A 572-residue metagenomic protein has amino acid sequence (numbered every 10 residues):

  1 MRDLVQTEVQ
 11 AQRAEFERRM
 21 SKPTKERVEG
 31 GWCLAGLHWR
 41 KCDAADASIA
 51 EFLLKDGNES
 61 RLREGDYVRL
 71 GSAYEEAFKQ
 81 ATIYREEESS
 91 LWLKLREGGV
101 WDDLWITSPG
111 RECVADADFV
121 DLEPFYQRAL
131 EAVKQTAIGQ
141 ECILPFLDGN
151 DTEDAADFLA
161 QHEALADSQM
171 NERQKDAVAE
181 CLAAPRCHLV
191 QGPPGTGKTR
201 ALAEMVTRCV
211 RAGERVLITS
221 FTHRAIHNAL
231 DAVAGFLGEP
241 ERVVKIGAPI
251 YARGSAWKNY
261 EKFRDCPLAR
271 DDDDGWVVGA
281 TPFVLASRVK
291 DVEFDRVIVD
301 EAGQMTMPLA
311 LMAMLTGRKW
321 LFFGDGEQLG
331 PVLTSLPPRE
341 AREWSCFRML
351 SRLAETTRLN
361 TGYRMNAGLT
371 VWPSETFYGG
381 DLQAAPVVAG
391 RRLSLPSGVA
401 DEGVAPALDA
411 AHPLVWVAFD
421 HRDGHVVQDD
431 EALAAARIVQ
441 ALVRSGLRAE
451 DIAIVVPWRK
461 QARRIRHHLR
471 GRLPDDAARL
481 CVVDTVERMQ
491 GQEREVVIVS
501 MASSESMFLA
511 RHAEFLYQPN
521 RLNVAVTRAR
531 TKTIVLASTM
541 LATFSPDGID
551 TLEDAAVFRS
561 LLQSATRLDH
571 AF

Functional and structural regions predicted by a protein language model:
M1-E76, A411-P413, R422, L433 (+3 more regions): Accessory interdomain/linker segments of ATP-dependent helicases and helicase-like nucleic-acid enzymes that mediate
E59-A179, P240, I246, R253-N259: Pre-ATPase regulatory/linker segments immediately N-terminal to the P-loop/RecA-like helicase/translocase core
A166-R186, A201, A280, D430: N-terminal pre-P-loop "Q-motif" helix
A183-R186, T199-E214, A232-A234: Walker A/P-loop NTP-binding motif
V190, I218: Hydrophobic anchor at the beta1->P-loop junction of P-loop NTPases
R211-E214, S220-H227, F283-V299, G303-F572: Conserved helicase motor core of SF1/SF2 NTP-dependent helicases
R224-S255, H467-D476: Conserved helix-turn-beta segment of the N-terminal RecA-like "Helicase ATP-binding" lobe in SF1/SF2 helicases
F236-A286, D484: Inter-Walker segment of RecA-like/P-loop motor cores
